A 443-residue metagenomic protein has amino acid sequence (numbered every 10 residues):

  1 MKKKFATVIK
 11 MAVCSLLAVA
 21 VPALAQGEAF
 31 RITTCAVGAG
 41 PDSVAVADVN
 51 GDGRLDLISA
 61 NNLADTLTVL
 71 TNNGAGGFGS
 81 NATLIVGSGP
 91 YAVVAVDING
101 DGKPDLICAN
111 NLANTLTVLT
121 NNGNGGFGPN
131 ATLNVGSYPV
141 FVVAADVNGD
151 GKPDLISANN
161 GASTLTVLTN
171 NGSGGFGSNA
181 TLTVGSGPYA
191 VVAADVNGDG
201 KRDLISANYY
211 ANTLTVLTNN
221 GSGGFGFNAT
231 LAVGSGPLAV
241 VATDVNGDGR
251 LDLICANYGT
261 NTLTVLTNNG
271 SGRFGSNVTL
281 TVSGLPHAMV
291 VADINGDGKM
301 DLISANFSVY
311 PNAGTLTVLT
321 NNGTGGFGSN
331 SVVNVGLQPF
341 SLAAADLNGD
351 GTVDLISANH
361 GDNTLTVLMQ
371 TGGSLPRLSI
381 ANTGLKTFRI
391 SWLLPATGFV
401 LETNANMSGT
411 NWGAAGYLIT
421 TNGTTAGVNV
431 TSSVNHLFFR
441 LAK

Functional and structural regions predicted by a protein language model:
K10-P22: Bacterial N-terminal signal peptides
P22-A39, T71-S88, T120-S137, T169-S186 (+4 more regions): Blade-edge motifs of beta-propeller repeat domains
D42-V49, Y91-I98, V140-V147, Y189-V196 (+3 more regions): Beta-propeller blade termini
G53-L55, G79, G102-P104, G151-P153 (+5 more regions): Glycine-aliphatic tripeptides that mark coil-to-beta-strand junctions in extracellular and membrane proteins
L57-A60, L106-A109, L155-A158, L204-A207 (+3 more regions): Hydrophobic beta-strand segments that make up the repeating blades of beta-propeller and related beta-repeat
L63-D65, L112-N114, G161-S163, Y210-N212 (+3 more regions): Short glycine/acidic-enriched loop and turn motifs that connect beta-strands
F340-S374: Blade-level signature of beta-propeller repeat domains, shared across WD40, Kelch, NHL, RCC1 and BNR/Asp-box propellers
G373-K443: Short, composition-biased motifs enriched in small/polar/acidic residues
